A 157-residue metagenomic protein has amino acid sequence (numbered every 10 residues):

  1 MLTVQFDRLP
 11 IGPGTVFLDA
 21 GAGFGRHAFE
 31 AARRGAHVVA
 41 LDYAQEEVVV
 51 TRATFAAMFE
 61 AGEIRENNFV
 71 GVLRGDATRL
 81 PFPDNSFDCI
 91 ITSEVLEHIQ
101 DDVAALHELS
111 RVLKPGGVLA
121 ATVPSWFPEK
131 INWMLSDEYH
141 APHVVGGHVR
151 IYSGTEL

Functional and structural regions predicted by a protein language model:
M1, R26, Y43, V50 (+6 more regions): S-adenosyl-L-methionine-dependent methyltransferase catalytic module, highlighting the catalytic core
M1-P13: Conserved alpha-helix/loop element of class I SAM-dependent methyltransferases that forms part of the SAM/SAH-binding
G14-G23: Conserved class I S-adenosyl-L-methionine
F24-G35: Conserved SAM-binding loop of SAM-dependent methyltransferases across substrates and taxa, primarily the Class I
H37-D42: Conserved SAM-binding motif I beta-strand of class I
G62-L80: Conserved SAM-binding strand-loop segment of SAM-dependent methyltransferases
T78-C89: A short acidic, Gly/Pro-enriched loop at the edge of an enzyme's catalytic core that lines a small-molecule cofactor
T92-V95: A short beta-strand submotif of the Rossmann-like class I SAM-dependent methyltransferase core that lines
